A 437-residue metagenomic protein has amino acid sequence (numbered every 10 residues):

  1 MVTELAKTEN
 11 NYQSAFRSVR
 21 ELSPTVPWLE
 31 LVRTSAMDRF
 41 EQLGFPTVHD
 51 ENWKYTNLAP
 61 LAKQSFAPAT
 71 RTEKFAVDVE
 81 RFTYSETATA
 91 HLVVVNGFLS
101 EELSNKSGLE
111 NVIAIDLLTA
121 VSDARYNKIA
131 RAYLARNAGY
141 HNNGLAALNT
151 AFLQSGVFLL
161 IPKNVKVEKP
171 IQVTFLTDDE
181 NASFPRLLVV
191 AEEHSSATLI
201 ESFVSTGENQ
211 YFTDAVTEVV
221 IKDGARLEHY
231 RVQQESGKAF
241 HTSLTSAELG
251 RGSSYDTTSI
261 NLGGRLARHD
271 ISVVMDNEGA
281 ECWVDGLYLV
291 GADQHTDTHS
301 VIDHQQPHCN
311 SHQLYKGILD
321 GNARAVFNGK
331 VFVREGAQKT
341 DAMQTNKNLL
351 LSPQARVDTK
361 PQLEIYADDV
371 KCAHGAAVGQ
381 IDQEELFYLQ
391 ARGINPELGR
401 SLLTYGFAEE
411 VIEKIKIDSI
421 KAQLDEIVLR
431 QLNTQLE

Functional and structural regions predicted by a protein language model:
M1-V216, D223-R226: Short, low-to-moderate order helix/coil transition modules at the start of elongated helical scaffolds
V121, R125, I129-F387, A391-I394 (+1 more regions): Conserved beta-strand/loop scaffold segments within soluble protein domains that form the structured core and edges
